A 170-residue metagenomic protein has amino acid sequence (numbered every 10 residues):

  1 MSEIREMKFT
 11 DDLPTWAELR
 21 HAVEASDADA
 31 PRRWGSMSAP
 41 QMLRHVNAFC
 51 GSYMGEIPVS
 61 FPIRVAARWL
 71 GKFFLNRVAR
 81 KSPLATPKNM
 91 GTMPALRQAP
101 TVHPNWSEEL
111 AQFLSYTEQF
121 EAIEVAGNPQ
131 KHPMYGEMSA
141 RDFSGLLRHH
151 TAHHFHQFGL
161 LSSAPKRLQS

Functional and structural regions predicted by a protein language model:
M1-E24: Extreme N-terminal tail/first-helix region
S2-K8, E56-E108, Q112: Short, helix-capping/interhelical loops that line the mouth of catalytic, cofactor-, or ligand-binding pockets
F9-W16, R32, S36-P40, A99 (+2 more regions): Amphipathic, non-membrane alpha-helical segments in soluble helical-bundle scaffolds
L19, V46-F49, E109-Y116, L147-H150: Alpha-helical packing segments of well-folded alpha/beta enzyme cores
R20, E24, C50-G51, L114-E121 (+1 more regions): Structural signal for well-ordered, non-membrane alpha-helices
H21-A22, T86-N89, A122-A126: Short hydrophobic/aromatic-rich motifs at helix boundaries and adjacent loops
D29-P83, V125-S170: Short, contiguous alpha-helical
P31, E109, F113-E124, N128: Conserved, structured core segments of small domains
